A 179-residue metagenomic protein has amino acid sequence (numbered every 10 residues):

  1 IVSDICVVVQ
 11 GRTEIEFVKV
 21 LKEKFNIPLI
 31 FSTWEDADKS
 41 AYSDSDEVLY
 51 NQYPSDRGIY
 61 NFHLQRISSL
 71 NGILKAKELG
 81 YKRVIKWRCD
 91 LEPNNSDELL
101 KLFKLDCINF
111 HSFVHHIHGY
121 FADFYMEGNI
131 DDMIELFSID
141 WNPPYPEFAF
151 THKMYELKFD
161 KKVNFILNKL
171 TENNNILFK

Functional and structural regions predicted by a protein language model:
I1-I15: N-proximal low-complexity "stem/linker" segments adjacent to membrane-targeting elements
S3-I5, E23-F31: Short loop->beta transition adjacent to catalytic acidic/histidine clusters or analogous donor-positioning motifs
R12-I15, S32-S40, F113-V114: Short, polar loop motifs at secondary-structure junctions
T13-F25: Short, well-formed alpha-helical segments that are part of the catalytic scaffolds of diverse glycosyltransferases
V18-K19, S40-Y42, N94-L100, F137: A short acidic (Asp/Glu
S32-L79: Active-site-proximal specificity loops/subdomain of glycosyltransferases
I73-N109: GT-A fold catalytic core of metal-dependent nucleotide-sugar glycosyltransferases, centered on the diacidic
P93-E98, I108-K179: Catalytic core and acceptor-binding pocket of nucleotide-sugar-dependent glycosyltransferases
